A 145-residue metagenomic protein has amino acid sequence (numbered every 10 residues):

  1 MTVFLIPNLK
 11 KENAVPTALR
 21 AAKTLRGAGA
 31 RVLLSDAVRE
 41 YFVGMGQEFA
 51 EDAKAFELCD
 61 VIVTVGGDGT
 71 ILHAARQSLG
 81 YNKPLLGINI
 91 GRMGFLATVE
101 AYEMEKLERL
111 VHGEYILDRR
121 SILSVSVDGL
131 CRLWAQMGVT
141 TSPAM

Functional and structural regions predicted by a protein language model:
M1-V65, T70-G80: N-terminal glycine-/serine-/threonine-rich phosphate-binding loop
R31-L34, D60-I62, G91-M93, H112-I116: Short, surface-exposed, polar/charged, turn-prone segments marking secondary-structure boundaries
V32-D36, G87, D118, W134: General beta-strand structural signal in soluble alpha/beta enzymes
F56-D60, P84-G87, Y115-V125: A broadly tuned preference for mixed-charge, low-complexity surface segments
D60-I62, G80, P84-G87, K106 (+1 more regions): Exposed boundary/loop context
D68-A101: Glycine-rich phosphate/dinucleotide-binding loop and adjoining beta-alpha-beta core of small-molecule
R92-M145: Catalytic core of DAGKc-family lipid kinases
